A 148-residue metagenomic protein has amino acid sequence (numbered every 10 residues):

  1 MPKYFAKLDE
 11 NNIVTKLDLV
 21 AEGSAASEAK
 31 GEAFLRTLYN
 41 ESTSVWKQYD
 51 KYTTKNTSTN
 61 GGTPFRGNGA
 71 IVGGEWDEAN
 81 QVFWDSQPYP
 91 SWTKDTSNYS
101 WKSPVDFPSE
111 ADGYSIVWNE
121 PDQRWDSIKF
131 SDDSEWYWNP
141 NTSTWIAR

Functional and structural regions predicted by a protein language model:
M1-R148: Interaction-interface detector
